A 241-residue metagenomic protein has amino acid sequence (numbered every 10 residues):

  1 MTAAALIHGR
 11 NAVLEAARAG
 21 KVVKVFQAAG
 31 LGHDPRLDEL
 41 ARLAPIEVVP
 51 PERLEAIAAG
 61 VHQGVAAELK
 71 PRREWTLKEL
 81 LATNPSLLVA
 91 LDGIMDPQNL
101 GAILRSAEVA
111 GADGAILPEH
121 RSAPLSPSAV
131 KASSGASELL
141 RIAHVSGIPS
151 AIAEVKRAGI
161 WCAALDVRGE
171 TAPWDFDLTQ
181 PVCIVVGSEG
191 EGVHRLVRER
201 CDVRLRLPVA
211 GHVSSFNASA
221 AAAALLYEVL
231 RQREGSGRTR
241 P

Functional and structural regions predicted by a protein language model:
M1-A82, P241: N-terminal positively charged helical leader segments and presequences
R10, A29, G93, E119 (+3 more regions): Short secondary-structure boundary segments
L14, A19, V109, K131-A136 (+1 more regions): Structured adenosyl-cofactor binding patch, chiefly the S-adenosyl-L-methionine
G30-L31, P51-L54, H120-S122, G147 (+2 more regions): Short, ordered loop/turn segments at secondary-structure junctions
A59-K70, S133-A136, T179-G187: Short basic, glycine-rich beta-strand/loop surfaces that mediate nucleic-acid
T83-T171: RNA substrate-binding interface of SAM-dependent RNA methyltransferases
A163-N217: Active-site/ligand-binding-proximal alpha/beta "capping" segment
